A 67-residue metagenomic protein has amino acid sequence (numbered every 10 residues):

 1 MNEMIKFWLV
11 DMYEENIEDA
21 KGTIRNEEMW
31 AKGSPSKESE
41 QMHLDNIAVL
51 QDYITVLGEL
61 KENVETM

Functional and structural regions predicted by a protein language model:
M1-K32: N-terminal acidic leader/helix
V10, E14, K37-Q51: Short, charged, amphipathic alpha-helical segments
T23, A48-M67: Amphipathic alpha-helical coiled-coil segments
M29-Q41, T66: Charged, low-complexity interaction regions
